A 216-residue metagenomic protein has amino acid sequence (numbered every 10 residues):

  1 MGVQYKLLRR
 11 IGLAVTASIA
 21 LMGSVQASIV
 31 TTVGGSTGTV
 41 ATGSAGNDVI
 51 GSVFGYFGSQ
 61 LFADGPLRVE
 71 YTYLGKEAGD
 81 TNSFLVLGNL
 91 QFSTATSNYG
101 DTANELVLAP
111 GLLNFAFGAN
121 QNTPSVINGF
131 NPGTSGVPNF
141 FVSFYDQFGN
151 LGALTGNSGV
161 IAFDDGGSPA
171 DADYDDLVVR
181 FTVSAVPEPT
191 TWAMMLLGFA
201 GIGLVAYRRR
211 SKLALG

Functional and structural regions predicted by a protein language model:
M1-G2, L213: Short hotspots in intrinsically disordered terminal tails
V3-L13, A17-I19, G23-I29, V178-V205: Short, threonine-centered small-residue motifs that mark membrane-proximal processing/anchoring sites and TM-junction
S28-N157: Extracellular distal adhesion/interaction modules in secreted or cell-surface proteins
A116, A162, V178-R180: Residues within well-ordered beta-strands of beta-sheet-rich folds
A119, F163-A170: Short beta-strand-plus-loop segments that form exposed binding edges in beta-rich domains
L154-G166: Extracytosolic secretory-pathway proteins
P169-V178: Extracellular carbohydrate recognition
L204-G216: C-terminal membrane-anchoring or membrane-association module
